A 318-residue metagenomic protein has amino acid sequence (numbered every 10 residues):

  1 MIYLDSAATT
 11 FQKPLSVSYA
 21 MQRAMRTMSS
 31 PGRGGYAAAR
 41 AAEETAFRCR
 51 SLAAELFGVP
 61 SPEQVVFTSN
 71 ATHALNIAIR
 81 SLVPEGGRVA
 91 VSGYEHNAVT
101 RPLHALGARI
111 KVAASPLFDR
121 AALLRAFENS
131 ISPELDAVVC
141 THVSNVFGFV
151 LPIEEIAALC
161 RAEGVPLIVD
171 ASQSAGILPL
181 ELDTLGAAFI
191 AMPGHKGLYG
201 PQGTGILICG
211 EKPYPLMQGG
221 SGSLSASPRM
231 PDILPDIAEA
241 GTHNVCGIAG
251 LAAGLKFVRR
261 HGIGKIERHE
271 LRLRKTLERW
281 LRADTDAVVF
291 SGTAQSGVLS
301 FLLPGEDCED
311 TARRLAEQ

Functional and structural regions predicted by a protein language model:
M1-Q318: Pyridoxal 5′-phosphate
